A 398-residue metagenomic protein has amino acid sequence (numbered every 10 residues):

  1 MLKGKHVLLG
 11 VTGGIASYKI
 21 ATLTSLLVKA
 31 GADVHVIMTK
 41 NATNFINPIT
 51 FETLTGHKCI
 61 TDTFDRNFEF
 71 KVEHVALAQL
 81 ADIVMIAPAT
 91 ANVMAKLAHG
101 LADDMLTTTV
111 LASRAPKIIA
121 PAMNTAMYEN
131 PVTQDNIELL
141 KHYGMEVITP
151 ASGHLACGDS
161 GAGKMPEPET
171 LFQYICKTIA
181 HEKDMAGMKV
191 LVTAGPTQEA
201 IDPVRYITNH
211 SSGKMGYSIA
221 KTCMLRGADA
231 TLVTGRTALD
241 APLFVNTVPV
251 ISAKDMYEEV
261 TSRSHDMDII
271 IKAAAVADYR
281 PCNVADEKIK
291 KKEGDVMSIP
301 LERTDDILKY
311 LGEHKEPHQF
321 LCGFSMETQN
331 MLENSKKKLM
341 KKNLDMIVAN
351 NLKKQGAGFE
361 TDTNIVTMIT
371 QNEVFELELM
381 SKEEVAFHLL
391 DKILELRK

Functional and structural regions predicted by a protein language model:
M1-I118, N124-G213, Y217-K398: A cross-family phosphate/adenosyl-ligand binding-site feature
